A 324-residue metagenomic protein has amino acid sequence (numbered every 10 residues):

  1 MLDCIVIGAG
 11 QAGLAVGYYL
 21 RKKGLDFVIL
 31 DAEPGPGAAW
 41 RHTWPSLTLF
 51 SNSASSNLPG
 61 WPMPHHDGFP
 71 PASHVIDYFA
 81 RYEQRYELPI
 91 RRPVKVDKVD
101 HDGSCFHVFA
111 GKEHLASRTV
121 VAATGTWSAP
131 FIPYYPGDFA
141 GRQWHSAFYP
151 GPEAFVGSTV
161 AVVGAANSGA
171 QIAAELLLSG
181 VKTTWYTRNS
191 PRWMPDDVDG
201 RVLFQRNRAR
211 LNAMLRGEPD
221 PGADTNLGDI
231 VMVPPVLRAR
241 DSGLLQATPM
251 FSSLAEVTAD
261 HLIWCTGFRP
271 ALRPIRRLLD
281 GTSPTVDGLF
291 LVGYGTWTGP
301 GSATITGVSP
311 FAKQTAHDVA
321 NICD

Functional and structural regions predicted by a protein language model:
M1-E33, G37-A38, P70-D324: Flavin (primarily FAD) cofactor-binding/catalytic cores of flavoenzymes
G35-H42, S46-G60: Redox-cofactor-proximal catalytic regions of oxidoreductases
N52-D67, M214-R216: Glycine-rich flavin
